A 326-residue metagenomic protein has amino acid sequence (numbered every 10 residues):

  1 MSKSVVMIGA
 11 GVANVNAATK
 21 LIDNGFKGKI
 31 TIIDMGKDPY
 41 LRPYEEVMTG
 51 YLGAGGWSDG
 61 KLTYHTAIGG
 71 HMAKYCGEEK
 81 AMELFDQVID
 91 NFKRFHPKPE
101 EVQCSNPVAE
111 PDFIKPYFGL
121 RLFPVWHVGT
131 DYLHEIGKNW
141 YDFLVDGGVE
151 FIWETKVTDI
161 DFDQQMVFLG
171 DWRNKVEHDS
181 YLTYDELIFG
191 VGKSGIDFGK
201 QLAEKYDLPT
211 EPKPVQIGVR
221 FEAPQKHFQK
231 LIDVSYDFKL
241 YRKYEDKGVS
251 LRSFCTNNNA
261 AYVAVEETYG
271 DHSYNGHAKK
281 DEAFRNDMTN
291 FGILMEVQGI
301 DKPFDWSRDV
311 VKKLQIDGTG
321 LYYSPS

Functional and structural regions predicted by a protein language model:
S2-T66, N106-S326: Residues forming the flavin
G50-Q103: Dinucleotide-binding Rossmann-like beta1-alpha1 core, especially the glycine-rich loop that anchors the ADP
